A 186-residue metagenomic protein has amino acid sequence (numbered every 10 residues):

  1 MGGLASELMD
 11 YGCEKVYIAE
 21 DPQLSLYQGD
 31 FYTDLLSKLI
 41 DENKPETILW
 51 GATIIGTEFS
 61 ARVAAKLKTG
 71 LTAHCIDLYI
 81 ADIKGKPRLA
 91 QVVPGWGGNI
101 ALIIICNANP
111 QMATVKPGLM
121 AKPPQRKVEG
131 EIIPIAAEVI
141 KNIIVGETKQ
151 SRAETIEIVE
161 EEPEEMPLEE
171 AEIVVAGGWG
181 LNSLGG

Functional and structural regions predicted by a protein language model:
M1-G186: N-terminal glycine-rich FAD/FM-binding segment characteristic of electron-transfer flavoproteins
